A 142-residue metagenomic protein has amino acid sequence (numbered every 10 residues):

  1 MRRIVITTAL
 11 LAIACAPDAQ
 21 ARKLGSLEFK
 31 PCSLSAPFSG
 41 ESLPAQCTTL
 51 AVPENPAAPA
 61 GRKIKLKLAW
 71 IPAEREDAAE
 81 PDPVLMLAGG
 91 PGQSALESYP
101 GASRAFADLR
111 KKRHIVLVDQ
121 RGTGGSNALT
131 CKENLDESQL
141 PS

Functional and structural regions predicted by a protein language model:
M1-I4: Positively charged n-region of N-terminal signal peptides that target proteins for export
T7-T8, T123: Ser/Thr-centric signal marking residues that sit in or immediately flank functional binding/regulatory motifs
A9-D18: Hydrophobic h-region of N-terminal signal peptides that target proteins for export in Gram-negative bacteria
Q20-P141: Catalytic-loop region of hydrolases
